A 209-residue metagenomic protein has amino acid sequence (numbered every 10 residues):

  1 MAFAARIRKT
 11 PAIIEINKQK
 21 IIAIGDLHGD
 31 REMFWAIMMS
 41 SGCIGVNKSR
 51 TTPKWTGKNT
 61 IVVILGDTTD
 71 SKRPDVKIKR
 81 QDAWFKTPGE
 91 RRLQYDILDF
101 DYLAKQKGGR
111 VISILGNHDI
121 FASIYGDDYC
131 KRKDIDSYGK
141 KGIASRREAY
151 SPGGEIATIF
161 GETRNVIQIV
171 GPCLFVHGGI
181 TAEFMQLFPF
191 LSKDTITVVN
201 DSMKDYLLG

Functional and structural regions predicted by a protein language model:
M1-G209: Feature recognizes metal-dependent phosphohydrolase scaffolds
